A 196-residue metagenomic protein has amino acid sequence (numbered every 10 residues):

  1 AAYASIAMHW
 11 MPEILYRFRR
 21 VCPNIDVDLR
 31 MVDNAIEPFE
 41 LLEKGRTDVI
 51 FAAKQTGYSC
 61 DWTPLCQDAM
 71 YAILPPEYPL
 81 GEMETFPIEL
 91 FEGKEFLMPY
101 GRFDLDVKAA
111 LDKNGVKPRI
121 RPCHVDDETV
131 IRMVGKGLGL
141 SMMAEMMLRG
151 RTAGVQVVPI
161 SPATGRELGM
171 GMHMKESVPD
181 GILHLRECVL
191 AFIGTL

Functional and structural regions predicted by a protein language model:
A1-G57, H124: Central regulatory/effector-binding core of bacterial HTH transcription factors
I6, W10, Q156-L196: A late-sequence structural motif
N24-D28, R119-R121, E167-G169: Residues at or immediately flanking beta-strands
D33-P38, E43-R46, R102-Q156: Hydrophobic hinge/microswitch elements
Y58-P64, D68-A69, M83, E128-S177: Beta-alpha-beta core module
S59-F96, D180: Flexible hinge/capping segments at coil-to-helix
L80, K94-G115, P179-I182, R186 (+1 more regions): Secondary-structure junction motif
